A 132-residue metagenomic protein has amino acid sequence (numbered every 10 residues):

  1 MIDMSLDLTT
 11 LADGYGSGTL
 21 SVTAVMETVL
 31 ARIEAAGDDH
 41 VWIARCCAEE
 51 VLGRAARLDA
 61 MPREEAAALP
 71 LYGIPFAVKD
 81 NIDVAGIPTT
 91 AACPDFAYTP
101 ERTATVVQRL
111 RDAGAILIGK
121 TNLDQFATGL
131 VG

Functional and structural regions predicted by a protein language model:
M1-G53: An N-terminal boundary/leader segment
T10-L11, E65, T105-V106: Residues within well-ordered alpha-helices
Y15, R32-I33, L58, A91 (+1 more regions): Alpha-helix boundary/capping residues
L20, D38, A60-R63, A115: Generic structural signal for secondary-structure transition and capping sites
E49-D59, G114-A115, D124: Long amphipathic alpha-helix in the N-terminal Rossmann-like dinucleotide-binding domain of NAD(P)-dependent
L58-I74: Immediate post-signal peptide segment of exported/extracytoplasmic ligand-binding proteins
L71-G132: Short glycine/serine-rich loop/turn segments
